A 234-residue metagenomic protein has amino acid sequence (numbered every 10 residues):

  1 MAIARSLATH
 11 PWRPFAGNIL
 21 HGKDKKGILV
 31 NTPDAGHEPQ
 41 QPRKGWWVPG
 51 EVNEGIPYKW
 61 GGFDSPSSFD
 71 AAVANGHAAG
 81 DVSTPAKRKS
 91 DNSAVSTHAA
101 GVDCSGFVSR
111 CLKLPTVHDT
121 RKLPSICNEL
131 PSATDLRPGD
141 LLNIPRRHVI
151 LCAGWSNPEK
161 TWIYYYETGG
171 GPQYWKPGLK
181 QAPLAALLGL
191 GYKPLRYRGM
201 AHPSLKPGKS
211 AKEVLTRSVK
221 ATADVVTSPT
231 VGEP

Functional and structural regions predicted by a protein language model:
M1-S105: N-terminal capping segments
A2-I3, D103-R110, R137, H148-L151 (+1 more regions): Extracytoplasmic/secreted proteins, especially bacterial periplasmic and envelope-associated proteins
T9, S109-V117: Sec-exported extracytoplasmic/periplasmic mature domains
A79-S83, V108, C152-N157, A182-A185 (+1 more regions): Mature, folded catalytic cores of secreted/periplasmic enzymes
L114-K180: ...with weaker cross-activation on analogous glycine-rich loops/strands in unrelated enzymes
P177-P234: Low-complexity, Gly/Ser/Thr/Pro-rich intrinsically disordered linker/tail segments
